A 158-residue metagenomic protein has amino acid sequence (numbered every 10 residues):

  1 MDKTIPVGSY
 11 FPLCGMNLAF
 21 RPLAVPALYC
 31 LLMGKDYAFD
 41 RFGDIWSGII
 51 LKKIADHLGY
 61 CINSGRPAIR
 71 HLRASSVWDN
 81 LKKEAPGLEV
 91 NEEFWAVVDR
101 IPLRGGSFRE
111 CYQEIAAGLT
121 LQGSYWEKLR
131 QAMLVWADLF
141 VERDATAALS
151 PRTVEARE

Functional and structural regions predicted by a protein language model:
M1-K35, D40-R41, K53-E158: Terminal low-complexity segments of carbohydrate-biosynthetic enzymes
S47-I50: Short active-site alpha-helical segment characteristic of glycosyltransferases and processive polysaccharide synthases
